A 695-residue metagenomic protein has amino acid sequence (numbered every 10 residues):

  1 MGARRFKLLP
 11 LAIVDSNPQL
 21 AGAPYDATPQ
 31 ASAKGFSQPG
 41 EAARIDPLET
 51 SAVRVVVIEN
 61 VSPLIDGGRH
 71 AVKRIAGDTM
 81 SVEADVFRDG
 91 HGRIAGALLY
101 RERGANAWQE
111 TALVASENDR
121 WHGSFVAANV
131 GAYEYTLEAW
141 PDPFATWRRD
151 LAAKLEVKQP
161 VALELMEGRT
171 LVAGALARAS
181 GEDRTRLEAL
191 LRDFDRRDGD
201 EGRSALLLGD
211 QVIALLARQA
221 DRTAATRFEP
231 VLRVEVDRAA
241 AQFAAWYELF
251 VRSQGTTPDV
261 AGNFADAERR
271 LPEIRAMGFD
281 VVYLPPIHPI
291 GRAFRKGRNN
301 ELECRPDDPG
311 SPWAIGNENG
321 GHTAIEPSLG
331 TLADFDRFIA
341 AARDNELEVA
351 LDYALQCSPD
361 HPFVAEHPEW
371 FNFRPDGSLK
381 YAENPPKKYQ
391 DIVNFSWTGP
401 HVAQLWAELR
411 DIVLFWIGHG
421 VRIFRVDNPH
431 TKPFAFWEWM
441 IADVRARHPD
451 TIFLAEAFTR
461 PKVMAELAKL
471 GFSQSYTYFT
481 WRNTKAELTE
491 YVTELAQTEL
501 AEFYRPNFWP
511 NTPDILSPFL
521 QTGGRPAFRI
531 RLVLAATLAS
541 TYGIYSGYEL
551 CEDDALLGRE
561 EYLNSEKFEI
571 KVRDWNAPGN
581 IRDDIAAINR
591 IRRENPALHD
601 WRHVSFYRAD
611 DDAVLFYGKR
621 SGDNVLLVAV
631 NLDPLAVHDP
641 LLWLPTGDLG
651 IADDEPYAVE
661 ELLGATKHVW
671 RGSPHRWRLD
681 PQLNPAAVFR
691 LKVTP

Functional and structural regions predicted by a protein language model:
M1-S253, V260-D280, P289, A342 (+4 more regions): Carbohydrate-interacting/catalytic domains
A153, N299-E301, E366-H367, I441-D443 (+1 more regions): Glycine-rich, phosphate-binding/catalytic loops in enzymes
R238, Q242-L329, F395-L405: Active-site-adjacent substrate/metal-binding segments within catalytic domains of carbohydrate-active enzymes
G262, R295, A435-W439, D639: Generic recognition of short, well-ordered alpha-helical segments
L271-P285, F335-Y353, W416: Conserved beta-strand->loop/alpha-helix structural units within folded catalytic cores of enzymes with alpha/beta
P286-R298, Y353-W370: Aromatic-lined carbohydrate-binding surfaces of glycoside hydrolases
P309-A340, D344-L347, C357-N580, A587 (+4 more regions): Alpha-amylase-like alpha-glycosidases and glucanotransferases acting on alpha-linked glucans and related
